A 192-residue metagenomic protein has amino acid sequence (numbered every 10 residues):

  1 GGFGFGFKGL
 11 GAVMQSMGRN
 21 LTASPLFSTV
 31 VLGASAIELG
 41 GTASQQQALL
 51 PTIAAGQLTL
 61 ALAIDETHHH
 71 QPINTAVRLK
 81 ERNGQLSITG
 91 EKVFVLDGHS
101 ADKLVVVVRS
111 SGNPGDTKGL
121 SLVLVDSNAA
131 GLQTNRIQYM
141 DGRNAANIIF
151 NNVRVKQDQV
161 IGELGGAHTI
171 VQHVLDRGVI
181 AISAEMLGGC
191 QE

Functional and structural regions predicted by a protein language model:
G1-Q47, P51-A55, L96-K103: Internal helix-loop-helix
G4-V13, Q71-T75, V125, R154: Structural signature of FAD isoalloxazine-binding scaffolds in flavoprotein oxidoreductases
A12, G18-R19, L132-E192: Glycine-rich beta->alpha junctions and the first turn(s) of the following alpha-helix
V13, T42, G90, V106 (+3 more regions): Residue-level signal for inorganic ion chemistry
V31, A63, Q85, T89-Q133: A short core secondary-structure module
L49, N74-T75, E91-V93, T134-I137: Short beta-alpha junctions and helix-cap segments that line functional grooves
G56-T67: A short, Trp-centered hydrophobic/proline-enriched beta-strand micro-motif
V77-K80: A structural signal for short hydrophobic beta-strand segments in well-ordered beta-sheet cores
